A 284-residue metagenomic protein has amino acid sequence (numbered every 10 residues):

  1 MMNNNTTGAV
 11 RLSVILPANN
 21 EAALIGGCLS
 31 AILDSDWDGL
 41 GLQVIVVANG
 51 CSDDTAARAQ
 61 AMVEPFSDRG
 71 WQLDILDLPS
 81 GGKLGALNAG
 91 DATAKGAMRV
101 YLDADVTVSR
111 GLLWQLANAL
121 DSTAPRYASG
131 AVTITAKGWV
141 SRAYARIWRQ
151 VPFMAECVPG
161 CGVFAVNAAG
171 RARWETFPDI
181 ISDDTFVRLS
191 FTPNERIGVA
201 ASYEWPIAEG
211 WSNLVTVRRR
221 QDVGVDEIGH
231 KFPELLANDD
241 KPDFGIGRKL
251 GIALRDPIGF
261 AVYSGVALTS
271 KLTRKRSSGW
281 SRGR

Functional and structural regions predicted by a protein language model:
V10-S13, Q43, F186: Cell-envelope/extracellular polymer assembly enzymes that use nucleotide-activated donors
A23-G26, D53-M62: Acidic helix N-cap motif at the loop->helix transition within catalytic regions of sugar-transfer enzymes
S30-G41: Short, acidic, metal-binding catalytic loop of nucleotide-sugar glycosyltransferases
A31, A48-R58, S80: A conserved acidic beta->alpha catalytic loop
D77-A94: Glycine-rich, basic loop-to-helix element that forms the pyrophosphate-binding segment of sugar-nucleotide handling
R99: Short aromatic/hydrophobic "clamp" motif used to bind/position activated sugar donors
R110-V140: Conserved donor NDP-sugar-binding/catalytic core segment of glycosyltransferases
I207-A208, T216-R284: Terminal low-complexity segments of carbohydrate-biosynthetic enzymes
